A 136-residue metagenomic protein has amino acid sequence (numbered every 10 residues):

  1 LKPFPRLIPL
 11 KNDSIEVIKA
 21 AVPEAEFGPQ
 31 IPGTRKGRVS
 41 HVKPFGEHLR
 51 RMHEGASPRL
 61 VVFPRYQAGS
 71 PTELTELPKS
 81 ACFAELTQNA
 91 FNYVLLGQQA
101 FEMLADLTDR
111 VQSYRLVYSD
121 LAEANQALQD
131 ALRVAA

Functional and structural regions predicted by a protein language model:
L1-A136: Glycine-rich, often acidic-flanked micro-motifs that create phosphate/phosphodiester-binding or positioning elements
